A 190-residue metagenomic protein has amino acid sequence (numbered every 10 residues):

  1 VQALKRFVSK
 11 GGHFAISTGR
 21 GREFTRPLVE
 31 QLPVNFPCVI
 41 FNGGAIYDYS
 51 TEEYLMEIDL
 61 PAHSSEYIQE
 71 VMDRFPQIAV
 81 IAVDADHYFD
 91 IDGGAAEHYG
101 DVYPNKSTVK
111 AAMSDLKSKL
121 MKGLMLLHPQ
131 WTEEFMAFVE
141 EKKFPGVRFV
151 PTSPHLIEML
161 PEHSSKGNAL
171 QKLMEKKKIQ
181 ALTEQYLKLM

Functional and structural regions predicted by a protein language model:
Q2-A96: Active-site phosphate-binding/coordination module
Q77-L189: Conserved acidic, metal-coordinating active-site core of Asp-based, Mg2+-dependent phosphoryl-transfer enzymes
